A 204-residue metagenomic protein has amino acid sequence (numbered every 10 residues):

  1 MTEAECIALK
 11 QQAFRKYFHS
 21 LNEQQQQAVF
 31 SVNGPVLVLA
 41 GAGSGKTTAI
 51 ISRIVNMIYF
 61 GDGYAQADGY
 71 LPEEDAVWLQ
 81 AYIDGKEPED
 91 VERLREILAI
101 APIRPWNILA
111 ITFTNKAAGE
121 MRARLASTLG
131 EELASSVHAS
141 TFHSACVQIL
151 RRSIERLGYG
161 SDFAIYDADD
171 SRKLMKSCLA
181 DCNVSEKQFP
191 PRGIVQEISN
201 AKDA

Functional and structural regions predicted by a protein language model:
M1-G160, I165: P-loop NTPase Walker
A28, F113, L133-V137, I154-A204: ATP-hydrolysis module of ASCE/P-loop NTPase motor domains, specifically the Walker B Asp-Glu catalytic pair
